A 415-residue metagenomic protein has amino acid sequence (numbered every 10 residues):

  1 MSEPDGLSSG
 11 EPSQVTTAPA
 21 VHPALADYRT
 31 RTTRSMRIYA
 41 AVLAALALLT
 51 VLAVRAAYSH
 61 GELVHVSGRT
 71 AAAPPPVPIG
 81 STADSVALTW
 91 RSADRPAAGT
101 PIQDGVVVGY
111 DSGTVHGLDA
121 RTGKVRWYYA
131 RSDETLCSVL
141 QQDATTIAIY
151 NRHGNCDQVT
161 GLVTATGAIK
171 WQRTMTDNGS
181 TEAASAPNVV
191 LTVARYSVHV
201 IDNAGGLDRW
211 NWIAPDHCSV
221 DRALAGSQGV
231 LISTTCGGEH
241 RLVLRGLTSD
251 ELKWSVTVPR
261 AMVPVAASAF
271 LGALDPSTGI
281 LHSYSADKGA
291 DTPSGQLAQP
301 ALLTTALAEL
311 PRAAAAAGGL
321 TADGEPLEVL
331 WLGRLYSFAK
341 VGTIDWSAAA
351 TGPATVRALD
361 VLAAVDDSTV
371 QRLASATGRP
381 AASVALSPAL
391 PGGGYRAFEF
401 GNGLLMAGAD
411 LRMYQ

Functional and structural regions predicted by a protein language model:
M1-E11: N-terminal acidic, proline/glycine-rich, low-complexity intrinsically disordered segments
S2-E3, V15-A40, A53-G105, G113-T114 (+7 more regions): Aromatic (tryptophan-biased) beta-strands that constitute blades/sheets of beta-rich domains
T30-S67, A93-D111, T135-V159, T176-V198 (+5 more regions): Repeat-blade elements of multi-bladed beta-propeller folds
D119-T122, V163-G167, D202-G206, G246-D250 (+3 more regions): Short loop/turn segments that connect beta-strands within beta-propeller blades
N155-G161, T166-A168, Q172, S197 (+1 more regions): Extended, amphipathic alpha-helical coiled-coil scaffold segments used for oligomerization/tethering in eukaryotic
V189-D208, S294, A298: Contiguous N-terminal and early-domain "leader" segments and peripheral loops that mark the onset or edge of a domain
N203-V220, I232-S233: Short, flexible helix-coil linker/hinge segments at the edges of structured domains or between repeats
